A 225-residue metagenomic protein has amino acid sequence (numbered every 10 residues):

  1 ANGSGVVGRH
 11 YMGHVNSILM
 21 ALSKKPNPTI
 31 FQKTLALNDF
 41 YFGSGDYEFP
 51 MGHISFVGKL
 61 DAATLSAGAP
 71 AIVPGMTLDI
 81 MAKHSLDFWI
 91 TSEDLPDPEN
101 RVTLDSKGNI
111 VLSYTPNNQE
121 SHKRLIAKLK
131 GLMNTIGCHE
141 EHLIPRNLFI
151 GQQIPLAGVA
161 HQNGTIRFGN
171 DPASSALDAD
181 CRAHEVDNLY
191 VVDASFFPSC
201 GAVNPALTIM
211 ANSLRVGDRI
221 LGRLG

Functional and structural regions predicted by a protein language model:
A1-F31, D193, N212, D218-R223: Glycine-rich loop(s) and the adjacent beta-strand/alpha-helix scaffold that form part
G8-M12, L78-M81, E93, L156-V159: Short Gly/Pro-enriched turn/cap motifs at secondary-structure boundaries
K25-M51: Rossmann-like dinucleotide-binding core of oxidoreductases
K25-P28, F42, D61, E93-D97 (+6 more regions): Short, glycine-/Ser/Thr-/acidic-enriched flexible segments
S66-E141: C-terminal catalytic lobe of FAD-dependent flavoproteins
N117-C200, A206: A glycine-rich dinucleotide-binding beta-alpha-beta segment and adjacent secondary-structure elements that constitute
L129-I136, S213-G225: Internal hydrophobic alpha-helix adjacent to the cofactor/substrate pocket in enzyme cavities
S199-I220: A conserved FAD-binding loop/helix module that cradles the flavin
